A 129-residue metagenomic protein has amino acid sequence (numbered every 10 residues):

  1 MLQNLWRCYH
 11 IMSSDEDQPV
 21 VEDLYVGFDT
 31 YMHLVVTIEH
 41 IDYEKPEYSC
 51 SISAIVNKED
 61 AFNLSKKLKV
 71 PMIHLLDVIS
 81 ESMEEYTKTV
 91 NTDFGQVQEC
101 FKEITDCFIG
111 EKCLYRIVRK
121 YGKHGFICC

Functional and structural regions predicted by a protein language model:
M1-Y43: Short, charged/polar N-terminal "headpieces" of proteins
Y48-C129: Mixed-charge, Lys/Arg-enriched low-complexity segments
